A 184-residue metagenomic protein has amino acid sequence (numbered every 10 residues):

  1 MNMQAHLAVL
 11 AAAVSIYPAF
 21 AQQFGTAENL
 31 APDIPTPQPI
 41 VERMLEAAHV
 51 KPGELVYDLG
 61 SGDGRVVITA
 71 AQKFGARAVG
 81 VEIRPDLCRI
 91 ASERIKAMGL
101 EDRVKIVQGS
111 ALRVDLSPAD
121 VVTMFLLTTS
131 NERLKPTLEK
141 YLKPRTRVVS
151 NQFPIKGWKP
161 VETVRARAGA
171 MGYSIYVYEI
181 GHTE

Functional and structural regions predicted by a protein language model:
M1-V9: Bacterial N-terminal signal peptides that target proteins for export
Y17-K51: Class I SAM-dependent transferase core
G53-G62: Conserved class I S-adenosyl-L-methionine
G64-I68: Glycine-rich SAM-binding Motif I of class I
R77-E82: Conserved SAM-binding motif I beta-strand of class I
P85-P118: S-adenosyl-L-methionine
S117-R133: A short SAM/SAH-binding and catalytic strip from SAM-dependent methyltransferases
T129-E184: C-terminal substrate-binding/active-site "lid" region of AdoMet-derived donor-dependent transferases
